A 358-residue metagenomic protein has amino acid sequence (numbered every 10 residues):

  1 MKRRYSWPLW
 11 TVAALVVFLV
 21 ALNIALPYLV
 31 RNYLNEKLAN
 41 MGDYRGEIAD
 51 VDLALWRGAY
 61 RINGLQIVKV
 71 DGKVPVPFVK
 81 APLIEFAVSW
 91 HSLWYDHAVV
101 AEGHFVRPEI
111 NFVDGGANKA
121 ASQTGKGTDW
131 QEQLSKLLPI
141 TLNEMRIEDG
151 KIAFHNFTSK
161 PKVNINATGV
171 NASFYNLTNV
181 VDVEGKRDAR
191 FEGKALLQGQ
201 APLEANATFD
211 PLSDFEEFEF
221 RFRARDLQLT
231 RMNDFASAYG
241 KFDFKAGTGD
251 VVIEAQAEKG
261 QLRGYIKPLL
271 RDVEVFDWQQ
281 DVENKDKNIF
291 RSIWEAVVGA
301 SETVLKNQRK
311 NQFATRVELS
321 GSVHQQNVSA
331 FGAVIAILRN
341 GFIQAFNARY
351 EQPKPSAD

Functional and structural regions predicted by a protein language model:
M1-D43: N-terminal type II signal-anchor transmembrane helix that functions as the membrane-insertion/stop-transfer segment
K2-T11, D210, F242-T248, V252-D358: Extended terminal
D43-R45, K73-V88, G125-T128, S159-Y175 (+3 more regions): Amphipathic hydrophobic-ligand
D52-A117, W130-I152: Flexible beta-edge/linker motif
L65-I67, F86-H91, F105-I110, G150-I152 (+7 more regions): Solvent-exposed coil/turn segments that connect beta secondary-structure elements in extracytoplasmic/periplasmic
I84-S89, G103, K119-I152, F222-V251 (+1 more regions): Extended amphipathic, helix-rich lipid-handling scaffolds
K126-R231, L319-G321, Q326-N340, Q344-P355: Elongated, acidic membrane-bridging lipid-handling scaffolds and related periplasm/extracellular "bridge/tunnel" systems
